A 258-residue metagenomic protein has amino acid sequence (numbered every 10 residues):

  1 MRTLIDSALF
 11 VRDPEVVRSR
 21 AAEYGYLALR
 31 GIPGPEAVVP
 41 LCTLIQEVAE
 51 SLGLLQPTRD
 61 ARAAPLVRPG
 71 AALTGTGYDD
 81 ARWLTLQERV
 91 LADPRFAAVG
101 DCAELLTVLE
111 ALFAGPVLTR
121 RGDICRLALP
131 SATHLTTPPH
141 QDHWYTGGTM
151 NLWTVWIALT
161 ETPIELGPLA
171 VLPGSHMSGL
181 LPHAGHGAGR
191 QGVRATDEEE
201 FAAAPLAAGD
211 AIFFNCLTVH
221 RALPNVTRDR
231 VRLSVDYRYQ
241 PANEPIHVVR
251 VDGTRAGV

Functional and structural regions predicted by a protein language model:
M1-E23, R30-P139, Y145-T146: Non-heme Fe(II)-dependent double-stranded beta-helix
R2-S7, C42, S51-A61, A72 (+4 more regions): Non-heme Fe(II)/2-oxoglutarate
L27-L29, V155, I212-F214: Short hydrophobic-aromatic micro-motifs
P33-P35, C125-L127, W144, T162-I164 (+3 more regions): Short, solvent-exposed loop/turn segments at secondary-structure junctions
D93-A98, D197-A202, A222-L223: Active-site rim elements
T107-E110, T133-A203, E244-T254: Catalytic core of non-heme Fe(II) oxygenases with the double-stranded beta-helix
G122-D123, V155-I157, V235-Y239: A structural signal for short, well-ordered beta-strand segments
